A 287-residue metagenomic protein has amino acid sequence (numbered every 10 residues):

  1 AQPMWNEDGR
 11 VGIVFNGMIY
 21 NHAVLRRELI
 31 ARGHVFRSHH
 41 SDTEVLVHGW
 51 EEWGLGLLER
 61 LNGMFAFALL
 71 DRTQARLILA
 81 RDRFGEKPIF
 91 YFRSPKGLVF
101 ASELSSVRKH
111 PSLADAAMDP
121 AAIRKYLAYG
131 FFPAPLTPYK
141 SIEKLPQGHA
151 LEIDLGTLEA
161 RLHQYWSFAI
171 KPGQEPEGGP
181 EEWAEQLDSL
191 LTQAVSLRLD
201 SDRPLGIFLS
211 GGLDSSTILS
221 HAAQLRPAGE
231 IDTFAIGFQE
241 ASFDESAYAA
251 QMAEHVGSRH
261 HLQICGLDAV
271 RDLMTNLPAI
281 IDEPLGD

Functional and structural regions predicted by a protein language model:
A1-D282: Cysteine-centered catalytic environments shared across enzyme families
